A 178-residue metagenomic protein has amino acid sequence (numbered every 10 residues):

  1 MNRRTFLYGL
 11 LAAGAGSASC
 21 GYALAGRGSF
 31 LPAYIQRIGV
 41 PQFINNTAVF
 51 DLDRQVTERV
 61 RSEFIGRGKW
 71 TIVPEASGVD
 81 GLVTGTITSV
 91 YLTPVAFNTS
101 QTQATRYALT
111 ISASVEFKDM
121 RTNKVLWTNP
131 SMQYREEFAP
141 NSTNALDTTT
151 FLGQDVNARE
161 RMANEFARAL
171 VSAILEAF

Functional and structural regions predicted by a protein language model:
M1-N2, N157: Intrinsically disordered, low-complexity sequence elements enriched in Ser/Thr/Gly/Pro
N2-L11, G16, C20-S62, G66-P74 (+6 more regions): A structural "domain/chain start" motif
R67-T71, S77, G81-S131, R135-Q154 (+1 more regions): Surface-exposed short loop/turn segments
F151-A163: Individual transmembrane alpha-helices with interfacial aromatic-anchor signatures
